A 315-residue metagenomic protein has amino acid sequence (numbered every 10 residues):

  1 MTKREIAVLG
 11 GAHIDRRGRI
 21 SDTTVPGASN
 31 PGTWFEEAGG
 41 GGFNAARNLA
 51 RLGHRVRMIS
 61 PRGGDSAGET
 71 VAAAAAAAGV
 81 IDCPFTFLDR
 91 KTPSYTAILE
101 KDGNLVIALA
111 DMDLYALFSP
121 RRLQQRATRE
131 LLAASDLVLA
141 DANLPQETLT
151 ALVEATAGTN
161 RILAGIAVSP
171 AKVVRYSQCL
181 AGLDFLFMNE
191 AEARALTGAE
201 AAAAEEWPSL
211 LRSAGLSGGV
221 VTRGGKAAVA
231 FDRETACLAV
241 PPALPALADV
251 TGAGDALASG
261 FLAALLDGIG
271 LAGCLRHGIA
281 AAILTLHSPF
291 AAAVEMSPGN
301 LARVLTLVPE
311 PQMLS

Functional and structural regions predicted by a protein language model:
M1-A7, N30, A204-S315: Conserved phosphate-binding/catalytic region of the ribokinase-like
M1-P61, S66-A77, V240, L247 (+1 more regions): Glycine-rich phosphate/adenosyl-contacting loop at the front of the ribokinase-like
E5-I6, D136-L137, F185: Structural motif
R47, S94-I98, I107, A227-F231: Short beta-strand scaffold segments in enzyme catalytic cores
P61, F87, A97-L137, A142: Conserved phosphate-binding/catalytic loop of the ribokinase/pfkB sugar-kinase fold
A74-D89: A glycine-rich helix N-cap at a beta->alpha junction
G79, F118-L123, G165-A171: Short gly/ser/thr-rich secondary-structure transition/capping motifs
T150-V153, A157-I162, A167-L238, A246: Conserved phosphate/ATP/ADP-binding segment of small-molecule kinases
